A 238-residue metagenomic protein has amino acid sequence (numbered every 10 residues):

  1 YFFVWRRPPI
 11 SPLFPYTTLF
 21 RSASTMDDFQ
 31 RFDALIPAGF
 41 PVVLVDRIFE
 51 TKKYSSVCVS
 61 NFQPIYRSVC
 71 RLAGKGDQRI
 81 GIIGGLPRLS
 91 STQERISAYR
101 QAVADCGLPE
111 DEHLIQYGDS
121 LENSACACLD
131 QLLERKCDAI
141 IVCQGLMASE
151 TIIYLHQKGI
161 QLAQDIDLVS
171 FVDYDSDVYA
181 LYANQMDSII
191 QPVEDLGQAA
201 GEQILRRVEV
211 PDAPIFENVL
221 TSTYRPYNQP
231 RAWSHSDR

Functional and structural regions predicted by a protein language model:
R7, L13-C70, G74, C128-R135 (+1 more regions): Alpha-helical recognition/docking segments in bacterial nutrient-uptake and carbohydrate-utilization systems
R7, R100-N123: Short beta-strand elements in bilobed, periplasmic/extracellular small-molecule ligand-binding domains
A34, E94-C106, E150-K158: Alpha-helical structural signal in soluble globular domains
D46, C58, G84, Y117 (+2 more regions): Short beta-strand/turn micro-motifs composed of small residues that flank or help shape donor/cofactor-binding pockets
S55-I82, S97, E122-D130, A148 (+1 more regions): Hydrophobic alpha-helical segments within soluble ligand-binding/sensing domains
S68-C106, D212, F216-Q229: An alpha-beta-alpha
Q78-R79, E110-L114, Q161-L168: Short acidic capping loops at alpha-helix termini that bridge into adjacent secondary structure
Q131-R238: Flexible loop/turn connectors
